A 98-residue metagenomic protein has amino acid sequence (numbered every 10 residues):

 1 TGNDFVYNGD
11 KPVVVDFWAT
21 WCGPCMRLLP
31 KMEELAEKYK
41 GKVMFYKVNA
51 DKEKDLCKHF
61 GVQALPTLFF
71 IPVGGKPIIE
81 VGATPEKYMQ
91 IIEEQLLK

Functional and structural regions predicted by a protein language model:
T1-V13: A short beta-strand-turn-helix
D10-V13, F17-W21, A64: Short pre-active-site segment immediately N-terminal to redox-active cysteine/selenocysteine motifs in thiol-based
M26-Y39: Typically the conserved alpha-helix immediately C-terminal to a functionally engaged Cys/Sec in thioredoxin-like
V48-K58, P85: Structural microenvironment flanking redox-active thiols in thiol-disulfide oxidoreductases
H59-Q63: A short glycine-leucine-enriched loop at secondary-structure breakpoints that most characteristically corresponds
A64, F69-K98: Non-catalytic, surface beta->alpha helical segment in thiol-disulfide oxidoreductase systems
